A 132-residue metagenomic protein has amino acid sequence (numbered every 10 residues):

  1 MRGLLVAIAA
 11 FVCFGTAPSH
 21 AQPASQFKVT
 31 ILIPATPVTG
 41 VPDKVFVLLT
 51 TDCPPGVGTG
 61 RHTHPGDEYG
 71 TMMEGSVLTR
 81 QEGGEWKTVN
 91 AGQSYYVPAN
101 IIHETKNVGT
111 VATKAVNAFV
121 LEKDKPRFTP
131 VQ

Functional and structural regions predicted by a protein language model:
R2-T50, R80, Y96, F128-Q132: A short, N-terminal "cap"/entry segment at the start of jelly-roll beta-barrel domains of the cupin/DSBH fold
P42-V45, G56-T71: A short beta-loop-beta micro-motif enriched in histidine and acidic residues
D52-P54, G83-N100: Short acidic-glycine-tyrosine-enriched beta hairpin
G58-G60, L78, Y95-K106: Histidine-centered metal-chelating micro-motifs
T59-H64, Q81, T88, K106-V108: Short histidine-centered beta-strand/loop micro-motifs that create catalytic or ligand/metal-coordination sites
H64-G83, Q93: Glycine- and acidic-residue-biased ligand/ion/polar-headgroup-sensing regions
N100-D124: Ligand-binding loop in jelly-roll beta-barrel domains
